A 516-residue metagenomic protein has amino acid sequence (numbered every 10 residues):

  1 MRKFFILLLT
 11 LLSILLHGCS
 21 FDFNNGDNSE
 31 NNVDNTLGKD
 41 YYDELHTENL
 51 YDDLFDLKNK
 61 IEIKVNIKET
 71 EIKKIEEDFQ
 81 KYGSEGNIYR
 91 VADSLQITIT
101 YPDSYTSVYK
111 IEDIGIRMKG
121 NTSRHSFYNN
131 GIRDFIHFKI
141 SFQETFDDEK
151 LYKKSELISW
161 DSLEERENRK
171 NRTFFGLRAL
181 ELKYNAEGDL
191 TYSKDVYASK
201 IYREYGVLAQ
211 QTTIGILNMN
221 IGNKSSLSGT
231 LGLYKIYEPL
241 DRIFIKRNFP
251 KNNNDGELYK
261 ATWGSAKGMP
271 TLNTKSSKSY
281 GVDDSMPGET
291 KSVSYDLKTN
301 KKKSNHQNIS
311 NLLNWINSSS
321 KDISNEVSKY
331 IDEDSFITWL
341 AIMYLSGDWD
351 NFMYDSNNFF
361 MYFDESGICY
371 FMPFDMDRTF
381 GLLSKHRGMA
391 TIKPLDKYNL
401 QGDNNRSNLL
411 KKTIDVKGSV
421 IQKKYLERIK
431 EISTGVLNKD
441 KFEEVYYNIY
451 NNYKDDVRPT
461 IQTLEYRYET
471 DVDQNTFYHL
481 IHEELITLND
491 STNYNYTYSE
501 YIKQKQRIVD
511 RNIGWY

Functional and structural regions predicted by a protein language model:
R2-L9: Sec-dependent signal peptide recognition, specifically the positively charged N-region followed immediately by
C19-K119, Y447, N451-Y516: Regulatory N- and C-terminal appendages and interdomain linkers associated with kinase/kinase-like NTP transferase
K60, E71-K73, K291-M353, N358-Y516: Middle-to-C-terminal accessory/interaction subdomains
L95-A186: Conserved oxyanion/phosphate-binding beta-strand-loop segments in alpha/beta enzyme cores
F146-D147, L163-L180, Y184, Y205-Q210 (+1 more regions): Internal "kinase-insert"/substrate-recognition segments embedded within catalytic cores of ATP-dependent enzymes
Y205-N218, N351: Short, well-structured beta-strand/strand-turn elements
T213-G229: Beta-rich nucleic-acid/ligand-interaction surfaces
